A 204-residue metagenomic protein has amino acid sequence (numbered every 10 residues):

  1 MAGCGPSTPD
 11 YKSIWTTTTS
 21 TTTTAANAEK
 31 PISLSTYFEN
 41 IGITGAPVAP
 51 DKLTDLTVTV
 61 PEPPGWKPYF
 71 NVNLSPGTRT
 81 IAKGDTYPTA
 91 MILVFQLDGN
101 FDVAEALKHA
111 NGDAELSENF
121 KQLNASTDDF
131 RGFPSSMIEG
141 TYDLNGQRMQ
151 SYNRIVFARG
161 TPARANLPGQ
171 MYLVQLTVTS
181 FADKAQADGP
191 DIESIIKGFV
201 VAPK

Functional and structural regions predicted by a protein language model:
M1-G77, P168, T179-K204: N-terminal targeting sequences that direct proteins away from the cytosol to non-cytosolic compartments
T44-T54, R79-K83, S126-D129, G140: Short acidic-hydrophobic surface loop/beta-edge motif
L53-D55, Y87-T89, F133: Extracytoplasmic
E62, P88, S151, Y172 (+1 more regions): Residues that flank catalytic or metal-binding motifs in active/ligand-binding sites
T78-L107, Y152: A short acidic-to-branched-hydrophobic micro-motif
L97-G99, Y142-N145, S180-K184: Solvent-exposed loop/turn segments at secondary-structure junctions within structured extracellular/periplasmic domains
N111-R164: Signature of long, low-cysteine stretches enriched in small and polar/charged residues
N166-V174: Short hydrophobic/glycine-rich mini-motifs in sensory/regulatory modules that couple input to downstream signaling
